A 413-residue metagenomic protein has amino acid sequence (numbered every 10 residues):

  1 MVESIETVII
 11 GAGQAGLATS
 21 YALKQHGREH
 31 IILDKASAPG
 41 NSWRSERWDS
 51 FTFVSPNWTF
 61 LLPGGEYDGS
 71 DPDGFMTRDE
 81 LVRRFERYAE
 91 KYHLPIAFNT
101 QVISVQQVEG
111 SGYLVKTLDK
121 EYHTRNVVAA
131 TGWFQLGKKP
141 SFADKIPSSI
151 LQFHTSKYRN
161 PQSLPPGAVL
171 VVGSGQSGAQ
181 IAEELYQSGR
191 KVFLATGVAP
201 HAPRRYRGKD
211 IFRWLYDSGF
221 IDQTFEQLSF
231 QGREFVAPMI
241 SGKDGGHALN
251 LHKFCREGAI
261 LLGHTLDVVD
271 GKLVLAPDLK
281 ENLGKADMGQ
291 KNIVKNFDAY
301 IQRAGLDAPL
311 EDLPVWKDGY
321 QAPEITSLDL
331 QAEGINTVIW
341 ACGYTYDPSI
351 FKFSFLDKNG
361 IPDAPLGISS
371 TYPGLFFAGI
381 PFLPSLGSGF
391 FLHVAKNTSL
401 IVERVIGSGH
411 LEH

Functional and structural regions predicted by a protein language model:
V2-S37, N41-S42, M76-H413: Flavin (primarily FAD) cofactor-binding/catalytic cores of flavoenzymes
E46-D73, I211-L228: N-terminal glycine-rich dinucleotide-binding loop that anchors FAD/FMN and/or NAD(P) in oxidoreductases
